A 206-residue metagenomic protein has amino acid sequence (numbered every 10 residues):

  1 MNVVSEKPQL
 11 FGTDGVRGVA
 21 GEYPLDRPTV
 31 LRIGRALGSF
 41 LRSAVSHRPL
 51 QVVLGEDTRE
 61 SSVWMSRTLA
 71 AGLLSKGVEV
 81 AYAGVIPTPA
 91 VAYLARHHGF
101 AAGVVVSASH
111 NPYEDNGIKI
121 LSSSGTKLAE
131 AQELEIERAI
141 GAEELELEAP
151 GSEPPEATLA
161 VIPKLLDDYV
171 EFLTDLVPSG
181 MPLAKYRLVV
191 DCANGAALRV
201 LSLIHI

Functional and structural regions predicted by a protein language model:
M1-A71, S75-K76, I162-Y186: An N-terminal, well-structured beta->alpha segment
M1-E6, V19, N116-L203: Gly/Ser/Thr-enriched, mixed-charge loops and adjacent short helices that form phosphate/oxyanion-binding elements
T13, E56, V106, V190-A193: Active-site flanking residues adjacent to catalytic metal/cofactor-binding acidic residues
G15-P24, L41, T58, P87 (+4 more regions): Short, flexible micro-motifs
R27, S62-V63, P89, E130 (+1 more regions): Loop/helix-junction capping segments adjacent to catalytic residues or to phosphate/diphosphate-binding pockets
L41, A95, I140-G141: Hydrophobic residues in alpha-helical segments
S46-S124: Ferredoxin-reductase
